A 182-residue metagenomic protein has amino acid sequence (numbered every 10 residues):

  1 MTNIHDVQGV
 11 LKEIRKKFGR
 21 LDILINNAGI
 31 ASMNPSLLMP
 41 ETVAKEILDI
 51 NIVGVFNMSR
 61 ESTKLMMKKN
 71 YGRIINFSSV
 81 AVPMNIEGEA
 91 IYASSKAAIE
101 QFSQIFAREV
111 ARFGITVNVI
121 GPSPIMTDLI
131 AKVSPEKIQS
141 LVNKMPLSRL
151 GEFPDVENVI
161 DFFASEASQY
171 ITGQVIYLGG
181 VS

Functional and structural regions predicted by a protein language model:
R20, A111, T116, I171-G173: Short, small/polar-rich loop/turn modules that mediate ligand/substrate recognition or access, typified
P35-S36, V43-L48, I130, K137 (+1 more regions): Substrate-binding pocket helix/loop in short-chain dehydrogenase/reductase
L37, M84-A90, R112-F113, S148 (+1 more regions): Active-site loop immediately N-terminal to the catalytic Tyr-X3-Lys motif of short-chain dehydrogenase/reductase
S59, S95: Active-site helix of classical SDR
K64, R108-E109, Q169: Alpha-helical segment proximal to the catalytic Tyr-Lys
Y71, R149-L178: C-terminal substrate-recognition "lid" of short-chain dehydrogenase/reductases
S79: Residue(s) in the substrate-gating loop at a strand-loop-helix junction that position the organic substrate next
